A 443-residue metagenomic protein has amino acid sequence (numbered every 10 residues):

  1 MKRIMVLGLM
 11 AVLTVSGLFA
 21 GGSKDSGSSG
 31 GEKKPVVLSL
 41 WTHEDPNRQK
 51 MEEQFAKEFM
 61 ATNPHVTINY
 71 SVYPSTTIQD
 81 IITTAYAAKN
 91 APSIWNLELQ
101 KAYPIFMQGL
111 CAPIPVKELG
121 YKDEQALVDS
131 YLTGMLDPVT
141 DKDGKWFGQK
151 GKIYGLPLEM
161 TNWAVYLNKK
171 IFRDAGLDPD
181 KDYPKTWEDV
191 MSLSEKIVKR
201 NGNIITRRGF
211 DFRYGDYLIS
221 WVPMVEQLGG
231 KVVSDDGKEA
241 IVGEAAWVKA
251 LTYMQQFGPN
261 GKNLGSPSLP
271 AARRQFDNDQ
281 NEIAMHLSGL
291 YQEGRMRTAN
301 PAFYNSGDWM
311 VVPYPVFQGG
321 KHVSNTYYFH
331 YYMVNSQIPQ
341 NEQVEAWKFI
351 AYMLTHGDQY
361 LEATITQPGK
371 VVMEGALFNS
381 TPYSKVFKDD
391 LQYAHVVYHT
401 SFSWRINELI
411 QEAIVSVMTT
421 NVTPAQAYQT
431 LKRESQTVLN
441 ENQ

Functional and structural regions predicted by a protein language model:
R3-M10, S16-L110, V116, Y121 (+8 more regions): Conserved N-terminal structural module of periplasmic/extracytoplasmic solute-binding proteins
D25-S39, Q149-K152, V198-I205: Immediate post-signal peptide segment of exported/extracytoplasmic ligand-binding proteins
K57, T62, T67, A88 (+7 more regions): Extracytoplasmic/periplasmic substrate-recognition and gating elements
V72-I81, K185-D189, G265-D277: Short helix-initiation/N-cap motifs at beta->coil->alpha
L99-N162, D308-V312: Hinge/lid segment of periplasmic solute-binding proteins
P115-G134, D182-Y183, G202-N203, R208-F210 (+4 more regions): Short, solvent-exposed loop/beta-turn-alpha elements that line the ligand-binding surface or hinge of extracytoplasmic
K145-G148, W309-P313, L361-S416, E441-N442: Long, aromatic- and glycine/proline-rich binding clefts that accommodate carbohydrate-like moieties
M191-V198, D236-P267: Glycine-centered hinge/linker elements that transmit conformational signals in sensory and ligand-binding systems
